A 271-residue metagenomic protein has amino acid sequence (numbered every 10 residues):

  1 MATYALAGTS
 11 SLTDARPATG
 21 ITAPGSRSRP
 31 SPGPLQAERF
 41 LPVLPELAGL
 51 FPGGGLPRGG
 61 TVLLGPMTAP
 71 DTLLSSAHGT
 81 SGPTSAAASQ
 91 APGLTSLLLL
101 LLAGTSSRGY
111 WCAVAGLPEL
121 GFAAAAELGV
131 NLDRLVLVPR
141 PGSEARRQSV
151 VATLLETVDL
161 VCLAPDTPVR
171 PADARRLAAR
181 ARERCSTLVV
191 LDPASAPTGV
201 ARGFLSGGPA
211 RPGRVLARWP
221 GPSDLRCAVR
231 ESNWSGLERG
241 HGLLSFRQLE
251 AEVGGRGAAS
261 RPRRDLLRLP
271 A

Functional and structural regions predicted by a protein language model:
M1-V114: Detector for small/aliphatic-rich hydrophobic stretches
R27-S31, P66-S96, G142-R146, A194-G221 (+1 more regions): Intrinsically disordered, low-complexity coil segments
G54, G104-S107, G129, T153-E156 (+1 more regions): Conserved catalytic network of the ASCE P-loop NTPase/AAA+ motor domain
V62, A113, V136-V138, V189 (+1 more regions): Hydrophobic/aromatic beta-strand patches that form the interior of the parallel beta-sheet core in alpha/beta enzyme
Y110-R170: Long, charge-dense
A145-Q148, A152-S235: P-loop NTPase motor core
R218-A271: C-terminal functional extensions of proteins
